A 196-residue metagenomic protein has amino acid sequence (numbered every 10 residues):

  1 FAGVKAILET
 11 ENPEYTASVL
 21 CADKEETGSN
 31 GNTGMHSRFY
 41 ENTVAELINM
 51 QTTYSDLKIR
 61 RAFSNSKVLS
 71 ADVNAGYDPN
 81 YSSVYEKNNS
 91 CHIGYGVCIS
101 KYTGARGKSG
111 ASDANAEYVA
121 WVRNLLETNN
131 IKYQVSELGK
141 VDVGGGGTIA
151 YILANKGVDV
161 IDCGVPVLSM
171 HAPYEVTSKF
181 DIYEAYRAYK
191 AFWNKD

Functional and structural regions predicted by a protein language model:
F1-C91: Acidic/histidine-rich catalytic neighborhood of metal-dependent amide-processing enzymes
F1-L8, E41, A45, V119-R123 (+3 more regions): Predominant activation on well-ordered alpha-helical scaffold segments within soluble catalytic domains
K5-C21, E46, V165-D196: His/Asp/Glu-rich mid-to-C-terminal helical/loop segments that flank catalytic regions of hydrolases
T10-E11, V44-T52, D78, L126 (+3 more regions): Structural signal for hydrophobic packing residues in well-ordered secondary-structure cores of soluble enzyme domains
A17-C21, V44, V68-A71, I99 (+5 more regions): Generic structural hydrophobic/aromatic packing signal, biased to beta-strands
N32, H36, G110-A114, V141 (+2 more regions): Catalytic cores of large soluble enzymes that bind and process phosphate-bearing ligands
S37-Y40, A62, H92, N115-V119 (+4 more regions): Active-site-proximal structural scaffolding
G76-A172: Active-site-adjacent substrate-binding region of metalloamidase/peptidase-like peptide-processing proteins
